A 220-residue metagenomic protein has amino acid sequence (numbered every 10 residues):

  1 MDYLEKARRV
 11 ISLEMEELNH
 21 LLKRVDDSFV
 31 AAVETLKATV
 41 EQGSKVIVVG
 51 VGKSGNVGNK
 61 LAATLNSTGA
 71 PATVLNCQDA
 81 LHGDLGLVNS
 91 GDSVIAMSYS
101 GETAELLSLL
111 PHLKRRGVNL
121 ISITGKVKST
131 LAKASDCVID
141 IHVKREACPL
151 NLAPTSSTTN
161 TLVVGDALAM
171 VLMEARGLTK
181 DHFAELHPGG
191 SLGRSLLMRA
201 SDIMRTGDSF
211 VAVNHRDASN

Functional and structural regions predicted by a protein language model:
D2-S44: An N-terminal, well-structured beta->alpha segment
R8-E16, L61, M198-T206: Short, basic/glycine-rich phosphate-binding loops at helix/coil junctions that contact nucleotide phosphates
E17-L21, S93-M97, D208-F210: Short, basic, glycine/proline-bearing loop/turn elements
T35-V40, L85-V88, I203: Glycine-rich helix-loop-beta junction characteristic of Rossmann-like nucleotide cofactor-binding loops
K45-V163, A167-L172: Glycine-rich phosphate-binding loops that contact phosphosugars or nucleotide phosphates
D166-A167, M173-F183: Internal alpha/beta core interface subdomains
K180-F210: Long, charged amphipathic helices and adjacent flexible linkers at domain junctions
V213-N220: The conserved cystathionine-beta-synthase
